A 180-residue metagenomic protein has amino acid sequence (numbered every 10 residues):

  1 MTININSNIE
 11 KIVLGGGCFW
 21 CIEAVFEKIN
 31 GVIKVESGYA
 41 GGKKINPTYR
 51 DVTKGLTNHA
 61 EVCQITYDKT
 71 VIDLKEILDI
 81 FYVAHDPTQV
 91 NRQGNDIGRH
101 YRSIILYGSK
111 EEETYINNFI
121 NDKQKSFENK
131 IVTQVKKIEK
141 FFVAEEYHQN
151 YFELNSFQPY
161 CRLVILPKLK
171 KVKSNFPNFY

Functional and structural regions predicted by a protein language model:
M1-Y180: Flexible coil/turn and secondary-structure edge motifs
